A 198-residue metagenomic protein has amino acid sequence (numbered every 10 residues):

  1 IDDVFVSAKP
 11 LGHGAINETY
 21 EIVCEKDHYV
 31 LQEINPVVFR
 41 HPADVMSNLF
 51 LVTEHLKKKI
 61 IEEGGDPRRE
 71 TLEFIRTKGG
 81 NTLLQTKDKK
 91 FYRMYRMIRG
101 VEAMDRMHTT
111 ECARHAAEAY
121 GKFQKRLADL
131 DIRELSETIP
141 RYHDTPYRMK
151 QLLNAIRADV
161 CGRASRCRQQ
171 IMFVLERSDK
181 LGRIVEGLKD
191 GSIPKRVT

Functional and structural regions predicted by a protein language model:
D2, E25-K26, I61-P67, C161-S165: Short, glycine- and charge-enriched coil/turn segments that flank and shape catalytic ligand pockets
D3-C24: ATP-binding glycine-rich phosphate-binding loop
V4, A15, E70, I193-R196: Short beta-strand or tight-loop elements that sit immediately N-terminal to catalytic metal-binding acidic residues
K9-H13, Q32-E33, F39-A43, I98-R114 (+1 more regions): ATP-dependent phospho-/nucleotidyl transfer catalytic cores
H13, I22, G65, Q85-T86 (+1 more regions): Sterically constrained small-residue positions within well-ordered secondary structures of folded domains
T19-E21, M94, V197: Conserved hydrophobic/aromatic beta-strand scaffold that supports enzyme active sites
E21-I22, K57, M149-K150: Alpha-helix boundary/capping detector
D27-N48, E54-E134: ATP-binding pocket architecture of kinase catalytic cores
